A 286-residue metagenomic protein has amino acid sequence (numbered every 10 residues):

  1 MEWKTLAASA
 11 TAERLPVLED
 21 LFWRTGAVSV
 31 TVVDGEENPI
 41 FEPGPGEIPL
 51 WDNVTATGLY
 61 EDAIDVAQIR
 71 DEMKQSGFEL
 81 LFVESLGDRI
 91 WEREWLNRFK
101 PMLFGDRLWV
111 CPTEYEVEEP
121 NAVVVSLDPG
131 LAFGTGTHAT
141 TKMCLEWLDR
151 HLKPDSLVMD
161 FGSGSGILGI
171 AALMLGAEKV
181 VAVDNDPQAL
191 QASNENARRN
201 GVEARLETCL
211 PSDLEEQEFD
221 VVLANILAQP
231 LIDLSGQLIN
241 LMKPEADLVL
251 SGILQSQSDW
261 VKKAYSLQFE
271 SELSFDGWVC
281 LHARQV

Functional and structural regions predicted by a protein language model:
W3-E119: N-terminal auxiliary segments of SAM/dcSAM-dependent transferases
F22, L148, L238: Class I S-adenosylmethionine-dependent transferase superfamily signal
P101-A139, L145: Proteins enriched for Cys/Gly/acidic motifs involved in redox and nucleic-acid/cofactor modification
L131-E215: Conserved SAM/SAH cofactor-binding pocket of Class I
N185-Q285: S-adenosylmethionine
